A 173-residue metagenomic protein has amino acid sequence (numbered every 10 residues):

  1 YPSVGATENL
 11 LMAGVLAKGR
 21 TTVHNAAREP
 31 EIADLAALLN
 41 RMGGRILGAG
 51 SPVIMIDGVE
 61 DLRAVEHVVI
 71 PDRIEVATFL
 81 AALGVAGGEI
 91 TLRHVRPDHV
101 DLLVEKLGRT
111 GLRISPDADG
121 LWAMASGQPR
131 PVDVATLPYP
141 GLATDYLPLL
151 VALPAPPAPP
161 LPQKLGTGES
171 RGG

Functional and structural regions predicted by a protein language model:
Y1-G173: Short, structured segments at the rim of ligand-binding sites
